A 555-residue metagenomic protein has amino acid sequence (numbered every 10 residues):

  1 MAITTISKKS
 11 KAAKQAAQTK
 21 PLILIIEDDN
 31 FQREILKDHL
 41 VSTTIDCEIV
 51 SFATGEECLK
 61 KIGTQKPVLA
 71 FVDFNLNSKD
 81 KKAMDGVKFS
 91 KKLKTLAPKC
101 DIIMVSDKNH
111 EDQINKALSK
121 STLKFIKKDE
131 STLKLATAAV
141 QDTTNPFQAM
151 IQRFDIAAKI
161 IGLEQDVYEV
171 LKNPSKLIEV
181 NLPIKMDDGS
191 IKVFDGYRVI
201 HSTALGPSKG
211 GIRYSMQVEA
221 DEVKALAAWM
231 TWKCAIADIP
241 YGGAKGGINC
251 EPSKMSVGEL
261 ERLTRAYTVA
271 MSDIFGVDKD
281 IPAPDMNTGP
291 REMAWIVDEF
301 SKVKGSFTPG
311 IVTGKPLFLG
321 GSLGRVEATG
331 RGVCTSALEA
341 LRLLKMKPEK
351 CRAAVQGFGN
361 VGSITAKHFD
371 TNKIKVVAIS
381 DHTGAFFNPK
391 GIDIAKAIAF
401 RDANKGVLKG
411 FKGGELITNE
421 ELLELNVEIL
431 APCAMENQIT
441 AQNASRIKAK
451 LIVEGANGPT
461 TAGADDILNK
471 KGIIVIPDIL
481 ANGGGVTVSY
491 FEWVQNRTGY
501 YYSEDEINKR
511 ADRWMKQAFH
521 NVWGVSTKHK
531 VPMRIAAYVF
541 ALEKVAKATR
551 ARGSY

Functional and structural regions predicted by a protein language model:
M1-L24, D29-E34, E56, S131-V140: Non-catalytic signal-transmission and effector/linker regions of two-component phosphorelay proteins
D29-V50: Two-component/phosphorelay signaling modules centered on CheY-like receiver
K37, S51-L69, D73-S78: Acidic, metal-coordinating helix/loop segments flanking the phosphotransfer/catalytic sites of two-component signaling
F71-K91: Conserved phosphotransfer microenvironments
M84, K88, K92-T95, I103-K127: Alpha4 helix (beta4-alpha4-beta5 surface) of REC/receiver domains from two-component response regulators
D142-P146, A340, S445-Y555: Adenosine-phosphate binding glycine-rich loop
S215, A235-E349: Glycine/serine-rich phosphate-binding loop and adjoining beta1-alpha1 elements at the start of nucleotide-handling
G321-E424: Glycine-rich phosphate/diphosphate-binding loop of Rossmann-like nucleotide-binding domains
